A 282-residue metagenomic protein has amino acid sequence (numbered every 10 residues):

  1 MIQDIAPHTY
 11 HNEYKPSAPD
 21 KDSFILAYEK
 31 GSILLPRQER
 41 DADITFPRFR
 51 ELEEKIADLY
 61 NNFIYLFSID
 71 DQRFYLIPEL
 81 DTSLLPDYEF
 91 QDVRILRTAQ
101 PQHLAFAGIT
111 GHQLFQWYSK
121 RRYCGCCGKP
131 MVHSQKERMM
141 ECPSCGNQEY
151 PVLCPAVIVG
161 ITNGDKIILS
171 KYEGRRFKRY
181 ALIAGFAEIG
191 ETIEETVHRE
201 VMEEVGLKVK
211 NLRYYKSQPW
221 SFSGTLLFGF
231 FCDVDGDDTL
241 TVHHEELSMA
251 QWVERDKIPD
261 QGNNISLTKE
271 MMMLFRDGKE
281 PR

Functional and structural regions predicted by a protein language model:
M1-R121, R176-Y180, F222, H243-R282: Nudix hydrolase/Nudix homology domain
E29, I69-D70, N163-D165, G236: Short acidic-glycine loop/turn motifs at beta-strand connectors
I33-P36, M139-L182, F186, K208-V209 (+1 more regions): N-terminal strand-loop-strand
F46-F49, A105, M139-P143, L212: Short Pro/Gly-enriched beta-strand edge/turn motifs at strand-loop
G108-V159: Acidic, metal-coordinating catalytic segment for phosphate/diphosphate chemistry, firing primarily on the Nudix
V157, L226-F228, S248: Change "...and in nucleic-acid phosphodiester-cleaving endonucleases..." to "...and in nucleic-acid processing enzymes
A181-Y215, F230: The catalytic Nudix box helix
Q218-T241: Active-site-adjacent beta-strand/loop module that shapes the phosphate/pyrophosphate-binding cleft
